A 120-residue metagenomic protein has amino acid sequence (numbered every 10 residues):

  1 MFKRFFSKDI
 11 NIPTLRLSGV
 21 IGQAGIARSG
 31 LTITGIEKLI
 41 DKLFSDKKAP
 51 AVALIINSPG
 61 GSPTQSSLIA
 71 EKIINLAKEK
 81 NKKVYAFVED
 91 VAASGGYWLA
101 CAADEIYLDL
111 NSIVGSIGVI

Functional and structural regions predicted by a protein language model:
M1-I120: Terminal-region recognition feature
